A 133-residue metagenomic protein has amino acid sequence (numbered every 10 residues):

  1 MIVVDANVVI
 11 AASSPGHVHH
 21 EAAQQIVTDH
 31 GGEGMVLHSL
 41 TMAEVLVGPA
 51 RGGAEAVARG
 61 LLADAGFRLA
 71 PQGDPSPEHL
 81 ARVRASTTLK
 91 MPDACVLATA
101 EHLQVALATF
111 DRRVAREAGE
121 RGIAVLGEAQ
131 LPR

Functional and structural regions predicted by a protein language model:
M1, R68-L69, L97, E101-R133: Acidic, PIN/NYN-like endoribonuclease modules and their adjacent C-terminal/linker elements
M1-V36, P49-G60, Q130-P132: Short, well-structured N-terminal submotif of metal-dependent ribonuclease cores
V8, T41, S76, C95-V96 (+1 more regions): Alpha-helix capping/helix-boundary segments
P15, V36, A63-T87: Acidic catalytic patch
H20-E21, S39, A56, D74 (+2 more regions): Non-catalytic, surface-exposed connector residues within folded enzymatic/regulatory domains
